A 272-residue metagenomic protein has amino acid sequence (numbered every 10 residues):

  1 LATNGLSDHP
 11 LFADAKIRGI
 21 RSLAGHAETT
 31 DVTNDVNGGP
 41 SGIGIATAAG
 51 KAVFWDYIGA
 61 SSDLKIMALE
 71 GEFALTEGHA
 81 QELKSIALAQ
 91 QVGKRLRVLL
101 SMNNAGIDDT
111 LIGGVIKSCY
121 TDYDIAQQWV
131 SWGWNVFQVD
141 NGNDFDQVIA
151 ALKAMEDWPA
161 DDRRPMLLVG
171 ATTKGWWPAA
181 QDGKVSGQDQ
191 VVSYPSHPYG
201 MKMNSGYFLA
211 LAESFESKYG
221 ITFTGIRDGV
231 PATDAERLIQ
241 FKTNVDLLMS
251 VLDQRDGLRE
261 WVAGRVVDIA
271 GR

Functional and structural regions predicted by a protein language model:
L1-Q90: Cofactor-binding active-site loop characterized by glycine-rich and histidine/acidic residues
A2-T3, D109, A179-Q181: Short, conserved acidic/polar surface loops in the N-terminal third of protein domains
A24-D35, L64-I66, L99-L111, I125-W134: Gly-rich Lys/Arg/Thr-decorated short loops/hinges at beta-loop-alpha junctions or inter-strand turns that position
A46, K65-A68, K94-V98, P165-L167: Structural motif
S61, Q91, P159-R163: A structural signal for short coil/turn segments at secondary-structure junctions
E70-G71, L111-G113: Short, contiguous strand/loop micro-motifs
A74-G78, R97-N104, G114-R272: Conserved acidic/glycine
